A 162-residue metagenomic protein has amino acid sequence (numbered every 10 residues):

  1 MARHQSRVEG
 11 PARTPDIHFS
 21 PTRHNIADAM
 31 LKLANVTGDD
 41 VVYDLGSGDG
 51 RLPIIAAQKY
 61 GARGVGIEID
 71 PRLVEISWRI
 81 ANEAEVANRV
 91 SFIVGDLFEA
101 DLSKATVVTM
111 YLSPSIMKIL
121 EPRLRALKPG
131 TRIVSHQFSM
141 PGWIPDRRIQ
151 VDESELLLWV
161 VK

Functional and structural regions predicted by a protein language model:
M1-D40: S-adenosyl-L-methionine
D39-G48: Conserved class I S-adenosyl-L-methionine
R51-Y60: Conserved SAM-binding loop of SAM-dependent methyltransferases across substrates and taxa, primarily the Class I
R63-E68: Conserved SAM-binding motif I beta-strand of class I
V74-K104: S-adenosyl-L-methionine
S103-I119: A short SAM/SAH-binding and catalytic strip from SAM-dependent methyltransferases
S115-K162: C-terminal substrate-binding/active-site "lid" region of AdoMet-derived donor-dependent transferases
